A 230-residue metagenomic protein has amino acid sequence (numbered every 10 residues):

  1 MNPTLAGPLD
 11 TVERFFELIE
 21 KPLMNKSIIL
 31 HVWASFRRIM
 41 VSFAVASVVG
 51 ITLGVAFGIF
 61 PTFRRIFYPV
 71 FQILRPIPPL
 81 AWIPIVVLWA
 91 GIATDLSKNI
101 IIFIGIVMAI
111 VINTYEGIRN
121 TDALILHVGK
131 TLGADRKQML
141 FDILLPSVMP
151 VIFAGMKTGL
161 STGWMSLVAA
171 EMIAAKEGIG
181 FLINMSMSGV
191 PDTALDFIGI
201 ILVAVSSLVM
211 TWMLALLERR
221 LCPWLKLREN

Functional and structural regions predicted by a protein language model:
M1-A44: Periplasmic/extracellular loop-to-transmembrane helix junction in inner-membrane transport proteins
I29-V41, R64, F71-L74, F153 (+4 more regions): Alpha-helical membrane-interface segments at transmembrane helix boundaries
V41-F71: Transmembrane-helix boundary motif in ABC transporter permease subunits
Q72-A109, E116-G117: Generic hydrophobic transmembrane alpha-helix motif, especially the helices
I100-I104, R136-A170, I198, L202: Transmembrane alpha-helices
I118-D122, V128-V148, G189: Short helix-to-coil transition segments within interhelical loops that connect adjacent transmembrane helices
G180-E218: Hydrophobic alpha-helical transmembrane segments of polytopic membrane proteins
E218-N230: Short cytosolic juxtamembrane segments of multi-pass membrane proteins
